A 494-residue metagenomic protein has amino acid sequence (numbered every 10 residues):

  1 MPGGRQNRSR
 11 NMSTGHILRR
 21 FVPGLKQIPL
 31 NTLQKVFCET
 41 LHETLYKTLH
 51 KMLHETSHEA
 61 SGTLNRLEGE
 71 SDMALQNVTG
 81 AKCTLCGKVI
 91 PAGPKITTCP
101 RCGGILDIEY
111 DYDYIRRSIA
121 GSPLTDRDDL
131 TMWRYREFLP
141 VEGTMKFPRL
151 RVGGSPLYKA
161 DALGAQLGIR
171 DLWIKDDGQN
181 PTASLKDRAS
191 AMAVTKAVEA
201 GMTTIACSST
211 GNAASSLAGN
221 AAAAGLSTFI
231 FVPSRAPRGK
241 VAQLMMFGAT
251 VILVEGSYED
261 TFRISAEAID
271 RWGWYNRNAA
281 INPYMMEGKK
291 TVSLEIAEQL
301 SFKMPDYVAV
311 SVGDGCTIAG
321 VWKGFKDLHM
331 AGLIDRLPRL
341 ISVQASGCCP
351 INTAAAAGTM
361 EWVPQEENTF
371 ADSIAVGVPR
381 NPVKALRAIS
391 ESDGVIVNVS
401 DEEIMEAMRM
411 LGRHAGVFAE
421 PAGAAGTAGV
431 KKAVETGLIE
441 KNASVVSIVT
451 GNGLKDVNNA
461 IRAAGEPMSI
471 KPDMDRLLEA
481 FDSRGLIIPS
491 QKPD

Functional and structural regions predicted by a protein language model:
R5-R10, R19-R20, R66: Basic polycationic patches enriched in arginine
Q27: Cationic, low-complexity basic patches in intrinsically disordered or flexible, solvent-exposed regions
G62-D72: Short, Lys/Arg-enriched N-terminal segments with co-localized hydrophobic residues within the first ~10-30 amino acids
D72-D494: PLP-dependent amino-acid enzyme catalytic core
